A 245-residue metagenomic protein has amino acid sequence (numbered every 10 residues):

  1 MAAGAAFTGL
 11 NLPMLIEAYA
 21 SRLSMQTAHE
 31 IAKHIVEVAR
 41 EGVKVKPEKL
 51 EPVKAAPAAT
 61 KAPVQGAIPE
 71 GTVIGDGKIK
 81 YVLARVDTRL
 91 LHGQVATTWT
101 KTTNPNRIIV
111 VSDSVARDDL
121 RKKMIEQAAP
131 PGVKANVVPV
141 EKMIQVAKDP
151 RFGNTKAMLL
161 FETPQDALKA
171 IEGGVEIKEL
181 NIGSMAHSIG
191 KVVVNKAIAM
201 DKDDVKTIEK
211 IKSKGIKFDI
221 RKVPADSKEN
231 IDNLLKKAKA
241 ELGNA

Functional and structural regions predicted by a protein language model:
M1, W99-T103, M124-A129, G174-I177 (+2 more regions): Short, solvent-exposed amphipathic alpha-helical segments in soluble enzyme and RNA/protein-processing domains
M1-F7, P13, T155-K156, E162-E209: Long, charge-patterned amphipathic alpha-helical coiled-coil/hairpin "stalk" segments used as oligomerization
A6-G9, V110, N136-P139, L159 (+2 more regions): General beta-strand structural signal in soluble alpha/beta enzymes
L10-A20: Active-site catalytic microenvironments in core metabolic enzymes, especially phosphate/sugar-handling
A20-L50, K214: Short, glycine-/small-residue-rich phosphate/pyrophosphate-handling segment
A55-T88, D204, I208-F218, K222-I231: Mobile, glycine- and charge-enriched loop segments and immediately flanking short secondary-structure elements within
P69-G75, K80, A84-F152, A157 (+2 more regions): Conserved mixed alpha/beta catalytic, RNA-binding, or beta-rich assembly cores of soluble enzyme, regulatory
E172-N181, A186-H187, A199, D203-V223 (+1 more regions): Core subunits and conserved enzymes of cellular information-processing and envelope-translocation systems across
